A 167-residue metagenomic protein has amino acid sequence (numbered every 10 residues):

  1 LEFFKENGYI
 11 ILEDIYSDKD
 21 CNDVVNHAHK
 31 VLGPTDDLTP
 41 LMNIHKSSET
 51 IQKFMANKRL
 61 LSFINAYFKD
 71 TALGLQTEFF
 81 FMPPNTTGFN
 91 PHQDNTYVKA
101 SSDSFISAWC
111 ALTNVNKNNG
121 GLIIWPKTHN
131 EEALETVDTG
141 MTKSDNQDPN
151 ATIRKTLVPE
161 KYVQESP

Functional and structural regions predicted by a protein language model:
L1-A100: Non-heme Fe(II)-dependent double-stranded beta-helix
Y9-I11, S107-A111, I124: Conserved hydrophobic/aromatic beta-strand scaffold that supports enzyme active sites
V31, D70, V115-N118, E131: Phosphate/oxyanion-binding loops and surfaces in catalytic or ligand/nucleic-acid-binding neighborhoods
I44, N57-L61, F105, V115 (+1 more regions): A structural signal for well-ordered alpha-helical scaffolds and beta->alpha junctions
T77, I106, G120: Change "...and in nucleic-acid phosphodiester-cleaving endonucleases..." to "...and in nucleic-acid processing enzymes
H92, K99-K117: Short, conserved beta-strand element in jelly-roll/cupin
K117-P167: Double-stranded beta-helix
